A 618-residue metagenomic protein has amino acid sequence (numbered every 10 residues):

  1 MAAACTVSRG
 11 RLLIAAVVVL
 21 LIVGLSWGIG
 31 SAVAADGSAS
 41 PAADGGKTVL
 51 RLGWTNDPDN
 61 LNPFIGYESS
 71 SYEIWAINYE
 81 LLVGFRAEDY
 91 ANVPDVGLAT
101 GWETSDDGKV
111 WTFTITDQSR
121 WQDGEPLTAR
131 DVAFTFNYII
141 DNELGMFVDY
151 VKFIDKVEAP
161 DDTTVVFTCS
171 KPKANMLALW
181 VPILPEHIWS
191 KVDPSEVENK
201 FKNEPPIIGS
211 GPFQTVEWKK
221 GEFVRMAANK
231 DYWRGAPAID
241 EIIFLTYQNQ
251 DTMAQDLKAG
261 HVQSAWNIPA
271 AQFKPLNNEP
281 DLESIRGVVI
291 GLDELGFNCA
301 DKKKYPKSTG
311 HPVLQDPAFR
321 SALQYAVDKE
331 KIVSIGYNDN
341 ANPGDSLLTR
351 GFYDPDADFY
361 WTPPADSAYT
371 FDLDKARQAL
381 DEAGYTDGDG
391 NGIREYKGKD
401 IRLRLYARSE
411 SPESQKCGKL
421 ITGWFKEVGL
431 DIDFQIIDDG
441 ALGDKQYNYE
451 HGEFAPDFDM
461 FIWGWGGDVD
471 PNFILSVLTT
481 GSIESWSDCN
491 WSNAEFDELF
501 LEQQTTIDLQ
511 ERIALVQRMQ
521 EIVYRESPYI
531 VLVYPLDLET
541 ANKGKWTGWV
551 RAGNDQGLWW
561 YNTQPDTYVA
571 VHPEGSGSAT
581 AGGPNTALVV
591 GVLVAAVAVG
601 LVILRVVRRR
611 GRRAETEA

Functional and structural regions predicted by a protein language model:
A39, A541-G577: Long beta-strand-rich cores associated with HINT superfamily self-processing modules
L52, G124, Q263-N267, D281-E283 (+4 more regions): Periplasmic binding protein-like
G53-D106, N137, P206-G209: N-terminal lobe/hinge region of extracytoplasmic solute-binding protein
G84-D89, V181-P237, E241, D251 (+4 more regions): Gly/Pro-rich hinge or "lid" segments in bacterial periplasmic/extracellular proteins
K109, P317-S321, Y325, V333-S334 (+6 more regions): Extracytoplasmic/peripheral linker and loop segments enriched in polar/acidic and small residues with frequent Thr/Pro
T114, V148-V192: Surface-exposed binding/hinge segments that line and control ligand-binding clefts or catalytic entry sites
T116, F201, N229-P275, T422 (+2 more regions): Ligand-site clamp/hinge motif
P343-G388, R408-K416: Structural transition elements
